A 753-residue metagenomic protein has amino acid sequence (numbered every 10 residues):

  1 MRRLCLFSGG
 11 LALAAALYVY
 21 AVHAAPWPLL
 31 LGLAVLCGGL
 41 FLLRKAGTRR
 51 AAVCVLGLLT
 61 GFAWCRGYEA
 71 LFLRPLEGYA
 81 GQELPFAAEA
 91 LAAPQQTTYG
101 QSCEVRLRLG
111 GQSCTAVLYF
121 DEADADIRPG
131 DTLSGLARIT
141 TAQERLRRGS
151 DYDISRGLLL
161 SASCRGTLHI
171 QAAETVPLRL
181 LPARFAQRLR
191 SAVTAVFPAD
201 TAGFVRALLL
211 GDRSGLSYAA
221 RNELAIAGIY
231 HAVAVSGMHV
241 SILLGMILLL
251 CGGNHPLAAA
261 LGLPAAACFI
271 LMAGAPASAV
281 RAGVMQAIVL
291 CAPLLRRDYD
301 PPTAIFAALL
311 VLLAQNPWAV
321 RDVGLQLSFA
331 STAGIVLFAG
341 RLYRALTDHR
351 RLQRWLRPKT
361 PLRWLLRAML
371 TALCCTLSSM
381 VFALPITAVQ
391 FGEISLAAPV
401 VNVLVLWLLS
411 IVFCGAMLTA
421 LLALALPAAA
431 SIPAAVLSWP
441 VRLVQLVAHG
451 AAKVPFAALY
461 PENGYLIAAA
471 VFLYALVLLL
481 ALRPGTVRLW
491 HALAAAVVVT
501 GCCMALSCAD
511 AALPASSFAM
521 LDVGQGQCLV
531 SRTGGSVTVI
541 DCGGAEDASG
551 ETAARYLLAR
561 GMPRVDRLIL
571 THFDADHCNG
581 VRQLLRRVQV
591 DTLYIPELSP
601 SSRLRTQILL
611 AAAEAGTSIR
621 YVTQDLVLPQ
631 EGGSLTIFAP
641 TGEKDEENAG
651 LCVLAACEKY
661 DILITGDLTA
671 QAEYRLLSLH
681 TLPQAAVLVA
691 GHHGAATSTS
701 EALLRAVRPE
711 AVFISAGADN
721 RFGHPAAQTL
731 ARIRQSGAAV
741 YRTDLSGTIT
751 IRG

Functional and structural regions predicted by a protein language model:
M1-L76, F185, R281, L480: N-terminal leader/targeting segments
V53, A162, Y218-P399, P461-L513 (+5 more regions): Hydrophobic alpha-helical transmembrane segments in multi-pass membrane proteins
G57-H231, E551-L558, R564, L598-P600 (+2 more regions): Membrane-interface helix/helix-cap signal primarily in integral membrane proteins
S155-C291, A519, R567, T592 (+3 more regions): Aromatic-rich juxtamembrane segments at the membrane interface
A172, V176-L180, Q187, I226 (+2 more regions): Membrane-interface amphipathic/re-entrant loop segments adjacent to transmembrane helices in multi-pass membrane
R213, L313-R321, H449-R567, A613-V687 (+2 more regions): Core dinuclear metal-dependent hydrolase active-site scaffold
V565-D576, L598, L688-H692: Metallo-beta-lactamase
T592, E673-G747: Cap/insert and terminal regions of metallo-dependent hydrolase folds
